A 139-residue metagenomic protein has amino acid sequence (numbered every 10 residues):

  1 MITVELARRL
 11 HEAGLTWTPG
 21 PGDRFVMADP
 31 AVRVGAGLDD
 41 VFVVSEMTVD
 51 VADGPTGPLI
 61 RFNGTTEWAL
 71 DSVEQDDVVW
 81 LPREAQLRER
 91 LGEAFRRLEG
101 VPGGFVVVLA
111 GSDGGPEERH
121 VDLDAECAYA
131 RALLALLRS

Functional and structural regions predicted by a protein language model:
M1-I60: Charge-rich, low-complexity N-terminal segments
T3, G103-G111, A125, A132: Solvent-exposed, well-ordered amphipathic alpha-helical segments that flank/support binding or catalytic loops
R8, R88, E126-Y129: Generic structural signal for individual residues within well-ordered alpha-helical segments across diverse proteins
T16, S45-R119: N-terminal segment of the canonical double-stranded RNA-binding domain
E117-S139: Ampiphathic alpha-helical segments that act as solvent-exposed interaction surfaces
